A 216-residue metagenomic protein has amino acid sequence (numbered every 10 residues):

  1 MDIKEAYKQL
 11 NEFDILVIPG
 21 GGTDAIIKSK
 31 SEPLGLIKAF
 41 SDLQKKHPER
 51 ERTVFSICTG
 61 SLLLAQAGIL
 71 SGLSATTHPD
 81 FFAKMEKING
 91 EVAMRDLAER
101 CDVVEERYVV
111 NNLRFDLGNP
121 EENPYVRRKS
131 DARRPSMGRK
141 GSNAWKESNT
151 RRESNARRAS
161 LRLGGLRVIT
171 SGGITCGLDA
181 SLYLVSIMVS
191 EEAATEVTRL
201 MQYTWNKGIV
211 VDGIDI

Functional and structural regions predicted by a protein language model:
M1-I3: Short gly/ser/thr-rich secondary-structure transition/capping motifs
Q9-I216: Active-site-adjacent pocket-lining segments in enzyme domains
